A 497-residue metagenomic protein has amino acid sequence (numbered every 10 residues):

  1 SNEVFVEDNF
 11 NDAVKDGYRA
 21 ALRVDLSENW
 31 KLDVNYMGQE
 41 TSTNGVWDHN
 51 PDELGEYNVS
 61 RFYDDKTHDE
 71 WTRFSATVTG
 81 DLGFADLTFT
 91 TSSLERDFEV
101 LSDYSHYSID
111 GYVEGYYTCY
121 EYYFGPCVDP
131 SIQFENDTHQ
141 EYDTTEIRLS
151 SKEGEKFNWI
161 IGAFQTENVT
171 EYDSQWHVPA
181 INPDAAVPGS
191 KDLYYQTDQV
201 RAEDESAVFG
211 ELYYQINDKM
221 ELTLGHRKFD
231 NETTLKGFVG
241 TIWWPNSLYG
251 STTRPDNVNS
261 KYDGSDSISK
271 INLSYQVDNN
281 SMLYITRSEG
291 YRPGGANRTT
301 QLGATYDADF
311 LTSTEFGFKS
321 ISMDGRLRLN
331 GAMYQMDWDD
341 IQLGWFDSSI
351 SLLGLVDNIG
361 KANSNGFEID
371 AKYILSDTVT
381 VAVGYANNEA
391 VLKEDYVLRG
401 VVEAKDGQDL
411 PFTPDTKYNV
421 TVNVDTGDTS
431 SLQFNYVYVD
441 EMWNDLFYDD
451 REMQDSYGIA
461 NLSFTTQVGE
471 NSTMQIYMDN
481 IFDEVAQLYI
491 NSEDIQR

Functional and structural regions predicted by a protein language model:
S1-D69, R96-D129, D137, N231-T233 (+2 more regions): Periplasmic-side early beta-strands and strand-to-turn transitions of outer-membrane beta-barrels
S1-S27, Y57-S75, V128-T144, Q196-E203 (+5 more regions): Outer-membrane beta-barrel proteins
S1-T43, E70-F74, Q140-E141, T145 (+4 more regions): Transmembrane beta-barrel wall of Gram-negative outer-membrane proteins
F5-D12, I160-D278, E389, V397: Signature of Gram-negative outer-membrane beta-barrel scaffolds
N29-L32, F84-L87, K156-W159, K219-L222 (+5 more regions): Repeated loop/turn-to-beta-strand initiation elements of outer-membrane beta-barrel proteins
T77-S105, Q276-R292, D307-F367, A371-V381 (+4 more regions): Membrane-embedded beta-barrel scaffold of Gram-negative outer-membrane proteins
N136-Q140, T144-G162, N168, T314 (+1 more regions): Conserved C-terminal beta-signal and adjacent last beta-strands/turns of outer-membrane beta-barrel proteins
I160, Q215, K219-L222, Q335-D337 (+1 more regions): Gram-negative outer-membrane beta-barrel transporters
